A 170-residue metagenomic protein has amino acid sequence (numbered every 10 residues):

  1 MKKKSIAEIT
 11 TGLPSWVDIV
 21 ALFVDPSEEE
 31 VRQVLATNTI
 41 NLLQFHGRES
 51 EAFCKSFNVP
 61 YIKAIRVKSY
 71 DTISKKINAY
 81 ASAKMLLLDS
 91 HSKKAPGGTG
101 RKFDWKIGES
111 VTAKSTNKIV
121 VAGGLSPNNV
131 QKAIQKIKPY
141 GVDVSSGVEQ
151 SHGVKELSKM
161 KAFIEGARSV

Functional and structural regions predicted by a protein language model:
M1-V170: Conserved N-terminal beta1-alpha1 strand-loop-helix module at the mouth
